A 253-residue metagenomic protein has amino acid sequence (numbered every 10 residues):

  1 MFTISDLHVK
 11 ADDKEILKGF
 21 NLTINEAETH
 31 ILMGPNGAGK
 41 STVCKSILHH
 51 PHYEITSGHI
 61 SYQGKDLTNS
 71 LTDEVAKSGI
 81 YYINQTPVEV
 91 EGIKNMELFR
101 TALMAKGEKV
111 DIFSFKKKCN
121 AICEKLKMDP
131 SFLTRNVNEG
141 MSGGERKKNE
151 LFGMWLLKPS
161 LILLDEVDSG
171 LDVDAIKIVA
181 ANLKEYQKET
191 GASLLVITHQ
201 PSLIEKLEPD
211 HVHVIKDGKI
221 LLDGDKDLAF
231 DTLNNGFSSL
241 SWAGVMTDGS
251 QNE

Functional and structural regions predicted by a protein language model:
F2-I4, L17-G19: Conserved structural motif at the start of ABC-family nucleotide-binding domains
M33-P35: The feature captures the beta-strand-to-loop junction immediately N-terminal to the Walker
T56-K65: Conserved ABC transporter NBD signature motif
D66-Y81, T232-N234: ABC ATPase NBD coupling module
T86, G92-K106, K118: Q-loop/switch helix immediately C-terminal to the Walker
M154-W155: ABC ATPase C-loop
E166-D168, D174: Walker B catalytic motif
I215, K219-W242: Conserved beta-strand-loop-alpha-helix hinge in the C-terminal portion of ABC ATPase nucleotide-binding domains
